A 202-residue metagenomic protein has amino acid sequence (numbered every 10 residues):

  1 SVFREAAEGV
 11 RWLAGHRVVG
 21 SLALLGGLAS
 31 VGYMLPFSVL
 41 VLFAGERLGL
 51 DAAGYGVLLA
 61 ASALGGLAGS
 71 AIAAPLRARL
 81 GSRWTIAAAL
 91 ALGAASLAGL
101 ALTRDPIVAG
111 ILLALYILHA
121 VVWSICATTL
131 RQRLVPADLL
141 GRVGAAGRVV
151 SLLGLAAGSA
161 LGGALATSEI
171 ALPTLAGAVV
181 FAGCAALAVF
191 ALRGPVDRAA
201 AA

Functional and structural regions predicted by a protein language model:
S1-V2: Conserved aromatic/hydrophobic "specificity hotspots" at molecular recognition or selectivity sites
A7, A14, L22, L28 (+1 more regions): C-terminal transmembrane bundle of multi-pass solute transporters/carriers
